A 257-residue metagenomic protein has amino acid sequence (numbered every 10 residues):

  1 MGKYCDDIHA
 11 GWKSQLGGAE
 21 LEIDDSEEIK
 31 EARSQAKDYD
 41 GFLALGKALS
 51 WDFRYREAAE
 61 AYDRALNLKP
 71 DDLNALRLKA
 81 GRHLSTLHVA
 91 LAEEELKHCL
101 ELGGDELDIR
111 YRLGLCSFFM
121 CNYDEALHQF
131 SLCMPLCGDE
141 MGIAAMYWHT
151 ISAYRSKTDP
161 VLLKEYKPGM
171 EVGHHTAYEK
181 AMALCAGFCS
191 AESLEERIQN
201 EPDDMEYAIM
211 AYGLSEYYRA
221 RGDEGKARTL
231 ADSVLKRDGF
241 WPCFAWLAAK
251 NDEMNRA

Functional and structural regions predicted by a protein language model:
R33-K37, D63-N67, K97-E101, P135 (+1 more regions): Conserved structural position within tetratricopeptide repeats
A36-K37, P70, G104, G138-E140 (+3 more regions): Short coil turns that delineate tetratricopeptide repeat
G41, A75, I109, I143-A145 (+1 more regions): TPR alpha-solenoid repeat register
K47, G81, L115, I151-Y154 (+2 more regions): Residue-level recognition of tetratricopeptide repeat
